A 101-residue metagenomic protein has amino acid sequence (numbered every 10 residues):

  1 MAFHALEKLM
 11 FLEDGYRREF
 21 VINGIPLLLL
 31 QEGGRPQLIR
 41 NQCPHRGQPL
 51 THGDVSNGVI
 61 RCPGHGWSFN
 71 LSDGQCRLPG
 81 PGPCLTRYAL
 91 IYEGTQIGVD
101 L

Functional and structural regions predicted by a protein language model:
M1-N57, L71, C84-L101: N-terminal pre-ligand scaffold of iron-sulfur
C43, C62-H65: Short cysteine clusters
N57-P63, C76-L85: Short cysteine/histidine-rich metal-coordination sites, predominantly Zn2+-binding motifs
S68: Short helix-to-coil "ATP-lid" hinge immediately C-terminal to the conserved N-box Asn in the Bergerat
